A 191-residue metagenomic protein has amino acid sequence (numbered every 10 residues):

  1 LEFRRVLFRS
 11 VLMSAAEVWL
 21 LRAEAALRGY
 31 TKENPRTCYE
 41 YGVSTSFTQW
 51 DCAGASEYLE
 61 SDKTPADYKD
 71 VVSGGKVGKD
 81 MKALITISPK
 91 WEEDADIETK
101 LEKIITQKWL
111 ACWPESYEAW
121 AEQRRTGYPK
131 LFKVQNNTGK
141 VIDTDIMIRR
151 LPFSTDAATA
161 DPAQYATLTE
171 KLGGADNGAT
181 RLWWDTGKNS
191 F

Functional and structural regions predicted by a protein language model:
E2-L7: Short, small-residue-biased leader/transition segments that mark boundaries at the very start of proteins
R9-T31, P35-T45, E102-P114: Extended, hydrophobic/aromatic-rich amphipathic alpha-helical segments that build helical scaffolds
Q49-F191: C-terminal functional modules
